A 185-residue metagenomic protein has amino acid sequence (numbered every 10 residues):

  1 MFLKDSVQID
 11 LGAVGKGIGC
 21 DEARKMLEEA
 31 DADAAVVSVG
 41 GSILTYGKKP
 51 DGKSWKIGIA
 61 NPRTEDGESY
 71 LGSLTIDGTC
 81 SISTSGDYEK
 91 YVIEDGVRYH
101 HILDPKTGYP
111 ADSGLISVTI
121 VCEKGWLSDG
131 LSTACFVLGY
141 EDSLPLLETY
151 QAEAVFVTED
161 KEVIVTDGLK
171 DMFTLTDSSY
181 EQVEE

Functional and structural regions predicted by a protein language model:
M1-E185: Mature catalytic core of soluble alpha/beta enzymes
